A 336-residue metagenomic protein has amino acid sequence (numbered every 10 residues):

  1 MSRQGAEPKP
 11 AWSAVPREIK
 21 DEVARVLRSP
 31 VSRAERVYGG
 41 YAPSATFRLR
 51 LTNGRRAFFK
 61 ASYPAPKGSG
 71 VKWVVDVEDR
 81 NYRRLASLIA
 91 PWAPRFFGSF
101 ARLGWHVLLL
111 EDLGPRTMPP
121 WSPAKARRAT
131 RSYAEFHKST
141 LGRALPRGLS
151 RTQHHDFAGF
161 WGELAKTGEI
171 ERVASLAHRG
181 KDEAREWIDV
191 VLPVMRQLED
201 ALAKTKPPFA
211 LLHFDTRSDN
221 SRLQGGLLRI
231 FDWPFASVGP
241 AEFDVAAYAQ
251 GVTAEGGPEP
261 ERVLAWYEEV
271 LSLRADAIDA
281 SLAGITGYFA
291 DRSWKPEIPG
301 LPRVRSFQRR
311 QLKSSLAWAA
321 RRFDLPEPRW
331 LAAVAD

Functional and structural regions predicted by a protein language model:
M1-E35: Juxta-kinase regulatory segment immediately upstream of eukaryotic protein kinase catalytic domains
A11, V15, S150-A201, D324: Active-site catalytic-loop/activation-segment of kinase and kinase-like phosphoryl-transfer enzymes
L27-T52: ATP-binding glycine-rich phosphate-binding loop
A57-S99, P120-E135: A conserved alpha-helical element in kinase catalytic cores
G70, A210-L211, L223-A265: Active-site Asp-x-Gly
L103-R116: Conserved short submotifs of the Hanks-type protein kinase catalytic core that shape the nucleotide-binding pocket
R116-H155: Conserved kinase catalytic-core helix
E242-S272, G284-F323: Active-site activation/catalytic loop segments of kinase-like enzymes and analogous catalytic loops in related
